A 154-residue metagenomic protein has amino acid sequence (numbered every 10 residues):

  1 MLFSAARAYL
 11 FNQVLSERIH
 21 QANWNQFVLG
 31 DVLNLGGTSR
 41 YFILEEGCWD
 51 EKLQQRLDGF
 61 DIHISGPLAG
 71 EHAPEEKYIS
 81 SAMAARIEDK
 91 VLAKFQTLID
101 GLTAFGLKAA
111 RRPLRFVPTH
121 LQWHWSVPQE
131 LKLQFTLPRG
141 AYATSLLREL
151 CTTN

Functional and structural regions predicted by a protein language model:
M1-N154: Non-catalytic, substrate/partner-engaging modules appended to enzymatic cores
